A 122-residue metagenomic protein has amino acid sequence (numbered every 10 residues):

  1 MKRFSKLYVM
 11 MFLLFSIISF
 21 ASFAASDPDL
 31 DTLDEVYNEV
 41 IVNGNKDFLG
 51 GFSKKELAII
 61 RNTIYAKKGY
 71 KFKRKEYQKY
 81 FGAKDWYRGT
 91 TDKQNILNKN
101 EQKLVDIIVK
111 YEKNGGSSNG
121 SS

Functional and structural regions predicted by a protein language model:
M1-M11: Bacterial N-terminal signal peptides that target proteins for export
M10-S19: Bacterial N-terminal signal peptides
I18-P28: Sec-dependent signal peptide cleavage junction
P28, F52-K55, I96-K99, K103: Alpha-helix boundary/N-cap detector
P28-Y37, V42, K68-F72, E76: Zn2+-dependent metallopeptidase catalytic domains
E35-K46, Y87-T91: Acidic/histidine-rich, surface-exposed loop or edge segments in extracytoplasmic proteins
F48-R88: Amphipathic alpha-helical packing elements
K71-S122: Compact alpha-helical subdomains of small soluble proteins
